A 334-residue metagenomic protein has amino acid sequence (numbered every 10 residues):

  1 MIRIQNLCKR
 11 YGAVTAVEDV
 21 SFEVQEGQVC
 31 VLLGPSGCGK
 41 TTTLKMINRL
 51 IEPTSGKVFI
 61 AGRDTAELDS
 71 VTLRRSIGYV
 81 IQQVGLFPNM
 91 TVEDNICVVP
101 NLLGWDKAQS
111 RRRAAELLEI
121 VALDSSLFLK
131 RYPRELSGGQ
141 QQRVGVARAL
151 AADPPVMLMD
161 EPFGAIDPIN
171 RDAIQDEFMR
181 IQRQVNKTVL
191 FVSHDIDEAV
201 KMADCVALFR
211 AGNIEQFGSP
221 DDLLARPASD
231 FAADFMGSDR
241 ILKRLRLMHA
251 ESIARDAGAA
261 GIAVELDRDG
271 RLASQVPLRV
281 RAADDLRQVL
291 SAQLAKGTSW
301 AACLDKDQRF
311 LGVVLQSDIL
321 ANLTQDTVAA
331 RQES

Functional and structural regions predicted by a protein language model:
N48: Helix-to-loop junction immediately C-terminal to a conserved catalytic motif
V92-N101, R111, A115, D204: Short helical segment in ABC ATPase nucleotide-binding domains corresponding to the A-loop/adjacent helical element
A108-L127: Conserved ABC ATPase "signature" region
R131-L136, Q140: Conserved ABC ATPase signature
A151-P155: A short, proline-enriched helix->beta-strand linker immediately N-terminal to the Walker B motif in ABC-type P-loop
A211-G212: Conserved ABC ATPase "signature" C-loop
F217-G218, R226, V313: ABC ATPase "signature
